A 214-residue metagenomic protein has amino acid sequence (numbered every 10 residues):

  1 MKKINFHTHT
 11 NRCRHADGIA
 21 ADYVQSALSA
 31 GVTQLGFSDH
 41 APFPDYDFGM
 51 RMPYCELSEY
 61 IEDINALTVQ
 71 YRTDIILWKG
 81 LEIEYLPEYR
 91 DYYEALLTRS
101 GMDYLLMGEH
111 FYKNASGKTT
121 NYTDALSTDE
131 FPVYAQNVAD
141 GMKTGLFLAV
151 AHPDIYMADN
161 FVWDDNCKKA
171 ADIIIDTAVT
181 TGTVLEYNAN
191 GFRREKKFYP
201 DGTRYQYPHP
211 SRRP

Functional and structural regions predicted by a protein language model:
M1-P87, M157-D159, W163-K169, I173-I174 (+2 more regions): An N-terminally biased module of ancient metal coordination in phosphate/nucleic-acid-related enzymes
H7-H9, H40, H110, H152 (+1 more regions): Histidine-centered active-site/metal-ligand motif
R14, L106-P208: Domain-core and long-helix interface of multi-subunit machines
A16-S26, E88-L96, P132-K143: Short, acidic/polar
T33, D103, L148: Conserved acidic residues
W78-T123: Hydrophobic alpha-helical segments and helix pairs
P208-P214: Acidic, metal-binding active-site segment of PIN/NYN-like and related structure-specific nucleases
